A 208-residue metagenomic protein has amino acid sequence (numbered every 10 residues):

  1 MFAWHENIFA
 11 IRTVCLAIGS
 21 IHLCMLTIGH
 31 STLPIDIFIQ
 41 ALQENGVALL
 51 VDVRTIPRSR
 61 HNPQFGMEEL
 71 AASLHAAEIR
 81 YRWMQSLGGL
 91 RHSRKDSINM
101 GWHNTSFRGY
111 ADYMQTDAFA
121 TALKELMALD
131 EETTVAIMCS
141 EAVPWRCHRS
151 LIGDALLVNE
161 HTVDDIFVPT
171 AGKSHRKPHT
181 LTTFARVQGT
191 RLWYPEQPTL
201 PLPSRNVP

Functional and structural regions predicted by a protein language model:
C15-P208: Residues lining hydrophobic/aromatic ligand-binding pockets adjacent to catalytic sites
